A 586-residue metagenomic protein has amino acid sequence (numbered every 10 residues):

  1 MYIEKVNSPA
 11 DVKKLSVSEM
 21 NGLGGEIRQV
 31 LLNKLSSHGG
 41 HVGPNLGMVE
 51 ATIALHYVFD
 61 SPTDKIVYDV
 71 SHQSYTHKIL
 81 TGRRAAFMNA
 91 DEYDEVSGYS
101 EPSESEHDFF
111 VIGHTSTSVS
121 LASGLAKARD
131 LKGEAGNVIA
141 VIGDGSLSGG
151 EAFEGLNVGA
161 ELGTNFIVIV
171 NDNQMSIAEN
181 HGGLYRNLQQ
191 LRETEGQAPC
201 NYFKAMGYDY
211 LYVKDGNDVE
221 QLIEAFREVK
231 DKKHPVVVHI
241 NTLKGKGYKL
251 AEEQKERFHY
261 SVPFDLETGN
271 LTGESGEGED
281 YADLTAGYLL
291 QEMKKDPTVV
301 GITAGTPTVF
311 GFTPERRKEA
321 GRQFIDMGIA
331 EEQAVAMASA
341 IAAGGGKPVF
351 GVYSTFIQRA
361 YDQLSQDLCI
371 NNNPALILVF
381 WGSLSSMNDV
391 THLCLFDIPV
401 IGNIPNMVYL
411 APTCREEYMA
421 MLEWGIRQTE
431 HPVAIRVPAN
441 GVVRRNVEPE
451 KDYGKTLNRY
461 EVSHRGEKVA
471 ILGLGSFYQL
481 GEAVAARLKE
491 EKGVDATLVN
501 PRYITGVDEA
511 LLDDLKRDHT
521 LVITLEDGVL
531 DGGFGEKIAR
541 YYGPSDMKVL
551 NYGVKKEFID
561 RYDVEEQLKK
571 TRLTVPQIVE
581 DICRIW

Functional and structural regions predicted by a protein language model:
M1-I79, K204, D215: N-terminal amphipathic, basic-rich helices that act as targeting or association modules
E19, R28-L31, G40-G47, T52 (+6 more regions): Cofactor-pocket helix-loop regions in the catalytic cores of large enzyme subunits
Q29-S36, S97-I112, G133-I139, T313-G328 (+3 more regions): Glycine/charged-rich beta-loop-alpha catalytic/anionic-binding loops adjacent to active sites
H41-L162, V299, A304, T313-P314 (+1 more regions): Cofactor-binding active-site loop characterized by glycine-rich and histidine/acidic residues
K65, Y248-Q358, Q363-N373, L472-G475: Non-catalytic terminal/interface segments that mediate subunit docking, oligomerization, and allosteric communication
Q73, D108-F264, N270-G278, A282-G287 (+1 more regions): Glycine-rich ThDP/TPP pyrophosphate-binding loop and its adjacent helix/strand module within ThDP-dependent enzymes
A86-V96, E161-M175, C369-W381: A glycine-rich helix N-cap at a beta->alpha junction
P263, G269-S275, S386-N388, V408 (+2 more regions): Peripheral docking tails and interdomain loops at the edges of cofactor- or intermediate-handling domains
